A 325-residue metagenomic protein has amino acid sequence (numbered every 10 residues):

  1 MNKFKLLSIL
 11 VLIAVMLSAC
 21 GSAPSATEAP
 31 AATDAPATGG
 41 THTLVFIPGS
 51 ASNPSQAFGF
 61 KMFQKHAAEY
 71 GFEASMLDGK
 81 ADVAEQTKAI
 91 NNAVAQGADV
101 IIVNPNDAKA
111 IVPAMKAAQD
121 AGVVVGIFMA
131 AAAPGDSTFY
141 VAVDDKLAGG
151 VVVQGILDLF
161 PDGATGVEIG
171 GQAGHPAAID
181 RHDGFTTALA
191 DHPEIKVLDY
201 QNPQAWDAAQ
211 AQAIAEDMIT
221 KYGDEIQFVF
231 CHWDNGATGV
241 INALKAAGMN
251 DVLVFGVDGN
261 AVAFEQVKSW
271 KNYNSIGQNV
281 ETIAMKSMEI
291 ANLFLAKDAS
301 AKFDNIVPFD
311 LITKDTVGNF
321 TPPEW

Functional and structural regions predicted by a protein language model:
M1-S8: Bacterial N-terminal signal peptides that target proteins for export
A14-A19: C-terminal motif of bacterial Sec signal peptides marking the signal peptidase cleavage site
G21-W325: A residue-level marker of the well-folded mature domains of exported/periplasmic proteins
